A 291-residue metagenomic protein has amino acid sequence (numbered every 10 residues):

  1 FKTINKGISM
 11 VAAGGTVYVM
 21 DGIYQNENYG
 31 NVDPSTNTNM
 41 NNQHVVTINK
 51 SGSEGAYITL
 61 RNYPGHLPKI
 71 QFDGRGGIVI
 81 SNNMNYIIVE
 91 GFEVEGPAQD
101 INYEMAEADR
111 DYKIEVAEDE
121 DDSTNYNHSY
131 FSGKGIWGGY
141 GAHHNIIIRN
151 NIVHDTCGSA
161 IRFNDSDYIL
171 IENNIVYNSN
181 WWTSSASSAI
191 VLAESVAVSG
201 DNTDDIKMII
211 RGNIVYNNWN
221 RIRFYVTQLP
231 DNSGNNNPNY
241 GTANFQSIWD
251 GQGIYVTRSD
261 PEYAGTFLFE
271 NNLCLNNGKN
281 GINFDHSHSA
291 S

Functional and structural regions predicted by a protein language model:
K2-N5, S9-A13, N26-T59, P68-G91 (+2 more regions): Extracellular beta-strand-rich solenoid/capping regions of secreted or surface-exposed proteins that bind or remodel
T16: Short glycine-centered segments of the SAM/dcSAM-binding site in methyltransferase folds
M20, Y57, R61-H66, N85-G96 (+7 more regions): Right-handed parallel beta-helix
